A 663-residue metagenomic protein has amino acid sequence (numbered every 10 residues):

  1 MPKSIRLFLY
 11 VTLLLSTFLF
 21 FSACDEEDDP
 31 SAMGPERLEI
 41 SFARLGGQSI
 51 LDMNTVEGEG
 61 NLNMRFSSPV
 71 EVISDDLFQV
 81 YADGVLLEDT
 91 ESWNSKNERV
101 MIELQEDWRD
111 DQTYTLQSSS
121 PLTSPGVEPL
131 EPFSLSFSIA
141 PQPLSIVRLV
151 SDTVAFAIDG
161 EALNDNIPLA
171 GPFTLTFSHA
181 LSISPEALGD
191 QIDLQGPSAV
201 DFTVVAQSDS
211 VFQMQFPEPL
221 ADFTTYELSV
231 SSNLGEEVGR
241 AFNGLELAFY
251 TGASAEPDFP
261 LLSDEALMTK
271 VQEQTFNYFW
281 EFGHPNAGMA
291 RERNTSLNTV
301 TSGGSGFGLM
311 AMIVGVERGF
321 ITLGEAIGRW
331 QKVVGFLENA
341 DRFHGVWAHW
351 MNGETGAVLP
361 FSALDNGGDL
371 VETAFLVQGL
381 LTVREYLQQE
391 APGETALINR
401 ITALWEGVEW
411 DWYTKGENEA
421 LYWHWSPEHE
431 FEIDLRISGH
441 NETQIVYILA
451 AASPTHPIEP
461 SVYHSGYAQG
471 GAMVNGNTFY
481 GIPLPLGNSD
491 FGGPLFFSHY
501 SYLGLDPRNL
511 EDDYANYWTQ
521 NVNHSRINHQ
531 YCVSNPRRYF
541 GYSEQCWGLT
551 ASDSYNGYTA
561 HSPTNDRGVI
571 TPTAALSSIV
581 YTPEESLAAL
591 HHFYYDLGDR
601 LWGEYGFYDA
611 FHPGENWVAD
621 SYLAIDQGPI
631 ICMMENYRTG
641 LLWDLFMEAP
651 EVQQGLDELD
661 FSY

Functional and structural regions predicted by a protein language model:
M1-V11: Bacterial N-terminal signal peptides that target proteins for export
T17-F18, E131: Processing junctions and N-termini across compartments
L19-A23: C-terminal motif of bacterial Sec signal peptides marking the signal peptidase cleavage site
D28-E256: Acidic, low-complexity Ser/Thr/Gly/Pro-rich repeat segments typical of extracellular/periplasmic and surface-exposed
A255-Y663: Ser/Thr/Asn(+Pro)-rich, low-complexity disordered segments
